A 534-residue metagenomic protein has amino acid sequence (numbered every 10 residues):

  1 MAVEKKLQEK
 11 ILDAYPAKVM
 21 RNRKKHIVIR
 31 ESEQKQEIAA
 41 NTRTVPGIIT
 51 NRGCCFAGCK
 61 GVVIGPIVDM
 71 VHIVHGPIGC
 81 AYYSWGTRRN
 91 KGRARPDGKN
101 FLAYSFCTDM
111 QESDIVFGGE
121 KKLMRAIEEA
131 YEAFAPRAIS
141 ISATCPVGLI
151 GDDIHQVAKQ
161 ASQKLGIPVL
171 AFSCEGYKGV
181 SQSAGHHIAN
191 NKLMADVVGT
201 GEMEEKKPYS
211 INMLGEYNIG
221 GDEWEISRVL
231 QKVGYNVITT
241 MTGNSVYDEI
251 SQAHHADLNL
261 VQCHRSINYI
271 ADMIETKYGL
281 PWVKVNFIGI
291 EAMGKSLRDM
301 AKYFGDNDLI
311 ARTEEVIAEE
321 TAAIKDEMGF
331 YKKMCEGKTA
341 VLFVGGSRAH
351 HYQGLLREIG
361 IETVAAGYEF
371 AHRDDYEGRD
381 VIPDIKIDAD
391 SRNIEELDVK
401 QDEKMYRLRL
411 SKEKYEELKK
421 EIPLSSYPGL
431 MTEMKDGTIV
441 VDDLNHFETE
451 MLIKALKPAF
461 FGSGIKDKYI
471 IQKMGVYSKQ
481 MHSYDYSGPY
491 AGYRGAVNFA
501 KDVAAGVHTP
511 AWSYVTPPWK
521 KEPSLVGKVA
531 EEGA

Functional and structural regions predicted by a protein language model:
M1-A534: An N-terminal assembly and electron-transfer interface module characteristic of large anaerobic redox and radical
